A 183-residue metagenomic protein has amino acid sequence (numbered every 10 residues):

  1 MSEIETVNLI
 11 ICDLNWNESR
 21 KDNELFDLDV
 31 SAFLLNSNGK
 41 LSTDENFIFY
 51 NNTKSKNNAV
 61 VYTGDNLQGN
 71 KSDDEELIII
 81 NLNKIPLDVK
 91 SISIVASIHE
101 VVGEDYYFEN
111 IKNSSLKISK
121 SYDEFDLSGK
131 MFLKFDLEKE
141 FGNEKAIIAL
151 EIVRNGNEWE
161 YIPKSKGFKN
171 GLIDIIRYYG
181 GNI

Functional and structural regions predicted by a protein language model:
M1-I183: Intrinsic-disorder/low-complexity signal
